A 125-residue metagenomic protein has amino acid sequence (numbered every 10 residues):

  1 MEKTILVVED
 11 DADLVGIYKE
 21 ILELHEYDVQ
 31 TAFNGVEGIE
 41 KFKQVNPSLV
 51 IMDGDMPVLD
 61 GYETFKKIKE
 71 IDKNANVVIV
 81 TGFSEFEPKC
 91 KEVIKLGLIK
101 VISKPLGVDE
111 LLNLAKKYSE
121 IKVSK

Functional and structural regions predicted by a protein language model:
E9: Conserved acidic carboxylate
A12-Q30, L96: Two-component/phosphorelay signaling modules centered on CheY-like receiver
N34-E37, D60-K66: Acidic catalytic/metal-coordinating carboxylates
V45-I51: Active-site beta3 strand of CheY-like receiver
M56: Receiver (REC) domain active-site loop signature in two-component systems and cognate sites in sensor histidine kinases
E63, S84-I102, N113: Alpha4 helix (beta4-alpha4-beta5 surface) of REC/receiver domains from two-component response regulators
V80-T81: Hydrophobic/aromatic residues positioned on beta-strands within the core alpha/beta folds
L106-A115: C-terminal output helix
